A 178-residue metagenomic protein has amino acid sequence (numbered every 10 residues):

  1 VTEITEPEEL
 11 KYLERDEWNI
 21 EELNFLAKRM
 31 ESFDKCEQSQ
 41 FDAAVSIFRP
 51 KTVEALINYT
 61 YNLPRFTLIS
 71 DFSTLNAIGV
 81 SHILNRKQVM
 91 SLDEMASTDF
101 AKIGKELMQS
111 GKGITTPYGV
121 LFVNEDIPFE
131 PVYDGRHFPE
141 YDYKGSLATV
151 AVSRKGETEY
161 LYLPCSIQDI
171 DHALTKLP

Functional and structural regions predicted by a protein language model:
V1-P178: Long, charge-dense low-complexity segments
